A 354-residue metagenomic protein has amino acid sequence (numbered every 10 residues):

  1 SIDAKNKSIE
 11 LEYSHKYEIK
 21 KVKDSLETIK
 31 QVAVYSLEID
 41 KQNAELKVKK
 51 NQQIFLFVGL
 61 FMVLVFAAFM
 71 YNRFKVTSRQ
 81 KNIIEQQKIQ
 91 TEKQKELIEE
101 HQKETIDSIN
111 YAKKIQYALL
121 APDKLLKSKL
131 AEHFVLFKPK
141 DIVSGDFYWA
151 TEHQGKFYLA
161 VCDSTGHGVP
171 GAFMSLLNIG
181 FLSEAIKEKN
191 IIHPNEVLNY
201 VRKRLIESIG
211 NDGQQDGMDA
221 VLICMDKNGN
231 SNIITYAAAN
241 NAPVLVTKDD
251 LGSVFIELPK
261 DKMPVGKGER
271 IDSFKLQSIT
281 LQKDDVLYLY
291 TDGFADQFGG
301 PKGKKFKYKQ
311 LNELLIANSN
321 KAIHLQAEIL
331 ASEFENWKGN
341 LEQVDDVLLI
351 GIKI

Functional and structural regions predicted by a protein language model:
S1-K95: Hydrophobic positions within repeat-based interaction scaffolds
I83, A242, A295: Catalytic/regulatory signature loops of cyclic-dinucleotide turnover enzymes and related class III nucleotidyl cyclases
K93-V286, G339-I354: … and, occasionally, acidic/histidine-rich disordered N-termini of signaling adaptors
V221, Q277-L289, F294-I354: C-terminal catalytic subdomain
